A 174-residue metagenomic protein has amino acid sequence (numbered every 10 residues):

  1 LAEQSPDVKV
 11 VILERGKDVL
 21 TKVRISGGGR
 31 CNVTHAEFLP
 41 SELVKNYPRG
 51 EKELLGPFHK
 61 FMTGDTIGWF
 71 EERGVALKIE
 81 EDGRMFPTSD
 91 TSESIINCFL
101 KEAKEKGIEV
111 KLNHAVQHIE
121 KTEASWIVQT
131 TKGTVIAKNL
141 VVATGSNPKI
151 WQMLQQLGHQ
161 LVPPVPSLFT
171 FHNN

Functional and structural regions predicted by a protein language model:
A2-G28: Glycine-rich FAD pyrophosphate-binding loop
D7-K9, G74, G107, G158: A generic structural signal for alpha->beta connector loops
V8-V10, L77, L140, L161: Hydrophobic anchor at the start of a short beta-strand that flanks the dinucleotide cofactor-binding loop
K17-V19, R24-I25, V33-P40, Q160-V162 (+1 more regions): An anion/pyrophosphate-binding glycine-rich loop and adjacent beta-alpha core in soluble alpha-beta enzymes
V19-I25, E51, L55-M62, G74-M85 (+1 more regions): A short alpha-helix-loop-beta-strand transition element characteristic of N-terminal alpha/beta dinucleotide-binding
R30-I79: Glycine-rich active-site loop/strand segments that organize a redox cofactor
F61-E71, E81-K106: An accessory alpha-helical subdomain
E93-N174: Predominantly flavin-linked oxidoreductase catalytic cores and closely associated redox partners
